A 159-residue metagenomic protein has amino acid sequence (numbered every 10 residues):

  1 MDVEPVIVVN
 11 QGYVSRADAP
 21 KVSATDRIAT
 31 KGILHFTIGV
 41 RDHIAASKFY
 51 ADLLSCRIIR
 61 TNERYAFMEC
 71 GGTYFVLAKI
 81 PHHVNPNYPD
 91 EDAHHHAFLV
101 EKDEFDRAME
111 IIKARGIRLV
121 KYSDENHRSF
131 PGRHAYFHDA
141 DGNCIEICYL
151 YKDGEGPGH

Functional and structural regions predicted by a protein language model:
M1-R27, R115-H159: Vicinal oxygen chelate
I7-V14, R57-E91, C144-Y149: Conserved short beta-strand elements that form part of the metal-binding/catalytic scaffold of enzyme active sites
K31, E63, F130-G132: Loop/turn position at the start of each blade in beta-propeller repeats
G32-R41, E69, P86-I112, R133-H138: Vicinal oxygen chelate
H35, G39, A45-A46, C56-R57: N-terminal first-folded block
A46-A51, I112, G142: Conserved active-site tyrosine of GNAT-family acetyltransferases
L53-I58, I117-L119: Conserved acetyl-CoA-binding loop of GNAT-fold acetyltransferases
